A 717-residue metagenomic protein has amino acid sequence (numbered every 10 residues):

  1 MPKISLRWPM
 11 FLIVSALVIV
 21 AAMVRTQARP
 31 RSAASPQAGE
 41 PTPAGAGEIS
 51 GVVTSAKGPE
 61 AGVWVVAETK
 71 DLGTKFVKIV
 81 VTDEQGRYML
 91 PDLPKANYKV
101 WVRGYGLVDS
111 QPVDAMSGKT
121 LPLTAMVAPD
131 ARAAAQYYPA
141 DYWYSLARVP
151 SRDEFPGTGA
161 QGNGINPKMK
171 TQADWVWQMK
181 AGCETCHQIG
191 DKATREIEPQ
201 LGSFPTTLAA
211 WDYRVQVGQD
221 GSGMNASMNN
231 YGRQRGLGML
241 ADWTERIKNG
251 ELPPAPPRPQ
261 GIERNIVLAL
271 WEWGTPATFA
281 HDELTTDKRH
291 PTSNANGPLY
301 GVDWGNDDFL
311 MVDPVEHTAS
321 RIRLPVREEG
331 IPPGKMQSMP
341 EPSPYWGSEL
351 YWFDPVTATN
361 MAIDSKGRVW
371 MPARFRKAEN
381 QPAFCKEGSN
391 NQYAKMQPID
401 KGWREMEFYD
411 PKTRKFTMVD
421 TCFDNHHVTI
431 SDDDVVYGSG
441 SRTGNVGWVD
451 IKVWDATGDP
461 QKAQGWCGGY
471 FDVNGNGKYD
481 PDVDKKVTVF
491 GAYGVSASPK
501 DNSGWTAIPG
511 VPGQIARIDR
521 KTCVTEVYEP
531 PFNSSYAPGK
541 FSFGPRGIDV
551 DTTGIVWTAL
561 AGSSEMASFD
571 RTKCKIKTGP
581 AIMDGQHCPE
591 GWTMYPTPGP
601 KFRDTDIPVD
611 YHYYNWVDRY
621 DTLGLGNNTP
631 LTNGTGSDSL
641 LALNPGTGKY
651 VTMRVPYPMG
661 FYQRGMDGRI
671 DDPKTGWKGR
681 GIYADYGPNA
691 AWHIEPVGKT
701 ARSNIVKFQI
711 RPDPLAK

Functional and structural regions predicted by a protein language model:
A21-E48, V52-G58: Beta-strand-rich domain onsets/edges
P43, K70-D92: Short, acidic Ser/Thr/Gly-rich low-complexity loop/linker segments typical of extracellular and cell-surface proteins
G47-I49, S55-D71, K95, Y144-G159: Short, ordered, surface-exposed loop/turn motifs in non-cytosolic proteins
K70-K75, N97-M116: A short, solvent-exposed loop/turn motif at the edges and junctions of modular extracellular/periplasmic domains
K180-D191: The canonical Cys-X-X-Cys-His
K192-Q200, G301, M371-W403, R442-G465 (+4 more regions): Short, conserved, GDST-rich strand-edge loop motifs in beta-rich repeat architectures
P276-A295, L350-K366, H426-D433, T488-K500 (+5 more regions): Structural signature of eukaryotic scaffold interfaces centered on beta-propeller domains
Y300-G305, D313, D354-V356, D364 (+12 more regions): Conserved beta-strand positions in repeat-built beta-propeller and related beta-rich domains
